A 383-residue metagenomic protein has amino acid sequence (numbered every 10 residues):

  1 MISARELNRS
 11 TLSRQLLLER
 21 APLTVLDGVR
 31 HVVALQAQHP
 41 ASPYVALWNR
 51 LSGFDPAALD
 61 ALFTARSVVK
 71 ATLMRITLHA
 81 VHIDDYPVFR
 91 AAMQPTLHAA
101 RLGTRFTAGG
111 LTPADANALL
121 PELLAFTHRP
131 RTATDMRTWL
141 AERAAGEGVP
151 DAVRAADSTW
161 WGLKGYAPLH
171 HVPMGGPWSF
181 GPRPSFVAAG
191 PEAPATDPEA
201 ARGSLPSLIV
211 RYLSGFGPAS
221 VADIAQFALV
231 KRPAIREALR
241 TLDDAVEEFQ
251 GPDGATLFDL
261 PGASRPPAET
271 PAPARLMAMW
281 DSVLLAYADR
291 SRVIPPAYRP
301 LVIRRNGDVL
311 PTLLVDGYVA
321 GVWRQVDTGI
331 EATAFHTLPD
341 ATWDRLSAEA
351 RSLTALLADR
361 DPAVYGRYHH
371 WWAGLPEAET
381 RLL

Functional and structural regions predicted by a protein language model:
M1-L284, A288-R290, P295-L383: Long, low-complexity intrinsically disordered regions
